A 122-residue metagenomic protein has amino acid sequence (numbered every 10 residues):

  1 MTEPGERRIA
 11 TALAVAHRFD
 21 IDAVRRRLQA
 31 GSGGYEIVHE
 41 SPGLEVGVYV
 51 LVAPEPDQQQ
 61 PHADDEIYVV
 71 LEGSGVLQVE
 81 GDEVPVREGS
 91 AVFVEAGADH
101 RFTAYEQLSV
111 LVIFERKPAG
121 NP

Functional and structural regions predicted by a protein language model:
M1-V48, Q58: A short, N-terminal "cap"/entry segment at the start of jelly-roll beta-barrel domains of the cupin/DSBH fold
A30, S41-G43, H62, V86 (+1 more regions): A generic fold-level signal
I37-E45, V52-V69, E80: A short beta-loop-beta micro-motif enriched in histidine and acidic residues
I67, S74-V76, E83, D99 (+1 more regions): Structural motif
L71-E72, R87-E88, E106: A cytosolic small-molecule/anion-sensing beta-strand core signal
G81-A96: Short acidic-glycine-tyrosine-enriched beta hairpin
A96-N121: Ligand-binding loop in jelly-roll beta-barrel domains
